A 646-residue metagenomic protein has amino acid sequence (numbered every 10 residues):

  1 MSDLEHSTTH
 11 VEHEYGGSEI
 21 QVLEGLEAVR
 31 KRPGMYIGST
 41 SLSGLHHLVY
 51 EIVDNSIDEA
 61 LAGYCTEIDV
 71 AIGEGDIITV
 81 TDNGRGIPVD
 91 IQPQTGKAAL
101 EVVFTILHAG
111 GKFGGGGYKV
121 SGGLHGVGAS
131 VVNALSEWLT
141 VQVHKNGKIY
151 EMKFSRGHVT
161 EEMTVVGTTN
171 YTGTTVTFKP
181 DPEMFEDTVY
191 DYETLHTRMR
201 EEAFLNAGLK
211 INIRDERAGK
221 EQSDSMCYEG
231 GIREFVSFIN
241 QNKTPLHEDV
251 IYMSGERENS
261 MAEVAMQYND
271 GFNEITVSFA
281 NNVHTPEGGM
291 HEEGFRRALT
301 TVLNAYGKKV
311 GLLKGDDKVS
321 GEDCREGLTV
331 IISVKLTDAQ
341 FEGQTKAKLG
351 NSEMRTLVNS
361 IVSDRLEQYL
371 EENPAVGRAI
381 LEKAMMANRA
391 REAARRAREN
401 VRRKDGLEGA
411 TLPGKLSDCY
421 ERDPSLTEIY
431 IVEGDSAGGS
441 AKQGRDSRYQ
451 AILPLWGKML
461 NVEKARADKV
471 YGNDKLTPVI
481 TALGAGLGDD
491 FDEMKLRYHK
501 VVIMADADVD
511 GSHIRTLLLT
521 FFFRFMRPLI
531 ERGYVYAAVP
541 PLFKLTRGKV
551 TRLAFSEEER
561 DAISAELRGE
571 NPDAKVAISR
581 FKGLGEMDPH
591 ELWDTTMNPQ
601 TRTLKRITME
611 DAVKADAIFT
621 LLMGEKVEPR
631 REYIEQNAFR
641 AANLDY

Functional and structural regions predicted by a protein language model:
M1-S18, L26, Y50, D58-A60 (+12 more regions): GHKL-family ATPase ATP-binding module
K31-Y50: Conserved short strand/loop->alpha-helix "switch" segment adjacent to the catalytic nucleotide/phosphoryl-transfer site
D58-E59, G86-I87, V509-D510: Residues immediately C-terminal
I87-G110: Short conserved segment of the HATPase_c
P93, E342-R355, L553-E559, I563 (+1 more regions): Helical (often loop-to-helix) elements that flank the catalytic cores of nucleotide-handling enzymes
R389-E408, D423-E428, G439, Q443-R445 (+2 more regions): C-terminal interaction appendages of subunits in large macromolecular complexes
